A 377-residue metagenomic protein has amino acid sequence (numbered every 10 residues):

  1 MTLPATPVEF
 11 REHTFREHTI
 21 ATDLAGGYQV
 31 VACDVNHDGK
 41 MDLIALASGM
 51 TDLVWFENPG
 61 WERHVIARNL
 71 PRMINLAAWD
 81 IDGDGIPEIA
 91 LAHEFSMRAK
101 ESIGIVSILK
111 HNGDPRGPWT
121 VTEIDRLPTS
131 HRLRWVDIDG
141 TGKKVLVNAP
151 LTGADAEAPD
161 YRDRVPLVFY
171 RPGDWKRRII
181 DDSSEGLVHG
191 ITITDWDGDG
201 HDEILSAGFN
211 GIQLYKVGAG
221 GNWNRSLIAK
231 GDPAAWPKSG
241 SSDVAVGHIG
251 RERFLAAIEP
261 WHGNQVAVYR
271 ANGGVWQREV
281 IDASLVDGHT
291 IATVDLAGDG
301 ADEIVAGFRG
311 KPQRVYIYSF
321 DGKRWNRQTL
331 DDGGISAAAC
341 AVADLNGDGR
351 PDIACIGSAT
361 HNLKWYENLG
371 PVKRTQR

Functional and structural regions predicted by a protein language model:
M1-R377: Beta-propeller-forming repeat regions
